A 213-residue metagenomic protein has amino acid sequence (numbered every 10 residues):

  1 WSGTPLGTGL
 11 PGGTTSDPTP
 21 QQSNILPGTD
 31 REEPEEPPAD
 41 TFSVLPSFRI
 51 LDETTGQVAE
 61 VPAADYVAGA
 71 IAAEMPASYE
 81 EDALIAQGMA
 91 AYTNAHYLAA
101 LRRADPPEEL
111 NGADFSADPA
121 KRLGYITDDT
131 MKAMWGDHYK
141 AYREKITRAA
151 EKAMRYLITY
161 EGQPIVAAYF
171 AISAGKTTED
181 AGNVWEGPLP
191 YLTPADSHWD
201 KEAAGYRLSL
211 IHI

Functional and structural regions predicted by a protein language model:
W1-I211: Conserved, single-site charged/polar hotspot
